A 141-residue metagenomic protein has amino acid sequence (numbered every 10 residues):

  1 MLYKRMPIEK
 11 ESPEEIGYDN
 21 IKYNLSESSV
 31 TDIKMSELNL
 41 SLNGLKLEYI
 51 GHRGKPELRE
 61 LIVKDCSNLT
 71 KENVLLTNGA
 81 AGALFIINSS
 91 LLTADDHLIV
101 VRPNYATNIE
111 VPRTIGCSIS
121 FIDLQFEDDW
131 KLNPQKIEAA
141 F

Functional and structural regions predicted by a protein language model:
M1-G79, I86: N-terminal small-domain helix-loop-helix segment of the aminotransferase-like
T31-D32, A83, T107, D128: Flexible, glycine-rich phosphate/dinucleotide-binding loops and adjacent beta-alpha linkers at cofactor/substrate
G79-A80, N104: Conserved glycine-rich SAM-binding loop
S90-F141: PLP-dependent aminotransferase-like
